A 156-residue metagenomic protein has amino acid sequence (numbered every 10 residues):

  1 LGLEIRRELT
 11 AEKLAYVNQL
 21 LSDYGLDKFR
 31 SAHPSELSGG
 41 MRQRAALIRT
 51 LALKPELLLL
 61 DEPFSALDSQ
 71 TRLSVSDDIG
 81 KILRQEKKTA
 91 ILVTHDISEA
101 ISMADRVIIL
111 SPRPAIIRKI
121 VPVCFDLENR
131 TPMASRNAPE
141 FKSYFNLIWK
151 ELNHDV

Functional and structural regions predicted by a protein language model:
A11-F29, K81: Conserved ABC ATPase "signature" region
A32-S35, R49, L53: Conserved signature/switch motifs of ABC ATPase nucleotide-binding domains
S38-R44: ABC ATPase nucleotide-binding domain "signature motif"
L58-D61: Catalytic Walker B motif of ABC-type/P-loop ATPase nucleotide-binding domains
R72-K87: Helical segment within the ABC ATPase nucleotide-binding domain
K87-V93: Conserved H-loop
S102-I109: Conserved catalytic segment of ABC-fold P-loop ATPases
P112-S143: Conserved beta-strand-loop-alpha-helix hinge in the C-terminal portion of ABC ATPase nucleotide-binding domains
